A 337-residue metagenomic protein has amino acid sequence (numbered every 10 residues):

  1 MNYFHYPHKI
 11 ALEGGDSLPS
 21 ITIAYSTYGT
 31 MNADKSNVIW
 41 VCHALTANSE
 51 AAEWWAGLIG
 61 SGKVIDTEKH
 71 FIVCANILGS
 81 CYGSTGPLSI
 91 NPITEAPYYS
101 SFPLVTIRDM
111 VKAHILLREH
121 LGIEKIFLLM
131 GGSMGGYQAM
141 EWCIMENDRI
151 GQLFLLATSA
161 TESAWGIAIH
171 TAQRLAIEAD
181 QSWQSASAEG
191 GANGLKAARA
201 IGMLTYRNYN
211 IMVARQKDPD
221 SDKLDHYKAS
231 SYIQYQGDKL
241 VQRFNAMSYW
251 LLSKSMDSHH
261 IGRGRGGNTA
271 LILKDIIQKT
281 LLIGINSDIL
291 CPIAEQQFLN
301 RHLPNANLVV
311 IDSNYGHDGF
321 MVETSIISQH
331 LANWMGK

Functional and structural regions predicted by a protein language model:
M1-V38: Catalytic-loop region of hydrolases
S26-P92: N-terminal cap/lid subdomain of alpha/beta-hydrolase-fold enzymes
K63-L116, I167, T171-S182: Cap/lid segment of the alpha/beta-hydrolase catalytic domain
K125-A164: Conserved hydrolase catalytic core segment
R149-G151, L155-K239: Alpha/beta-hydrolase-fold enzymes
I276, L282-G284: Short beta-strand/loop motif that positions the catalytic acidic residue of the alpha/beta-hydrolase fold
I289-E295: Conserved alpha/beta-hydrolase "acid-adjacent" motif
Q297-F298, N305-K337: Catalytic active-site module of serine/aspartate enzymes centered on a nucleophile-bearing elbow/loop
